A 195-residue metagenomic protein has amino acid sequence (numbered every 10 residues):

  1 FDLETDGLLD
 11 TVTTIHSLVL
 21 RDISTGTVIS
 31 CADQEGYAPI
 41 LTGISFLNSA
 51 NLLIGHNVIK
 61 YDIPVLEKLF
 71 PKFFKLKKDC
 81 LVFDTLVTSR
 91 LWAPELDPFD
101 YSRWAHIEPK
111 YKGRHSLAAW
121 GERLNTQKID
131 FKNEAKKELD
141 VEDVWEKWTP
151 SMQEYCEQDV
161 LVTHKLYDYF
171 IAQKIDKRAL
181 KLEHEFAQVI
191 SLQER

Functional and structural regions predicted by a protein language model:
F1-K112: Conserved RNase H-like, two-metal-ion catalytic cores of nucleic-acid enzymes
R21-I23, E122, L192: A generic structural motif
K60, R114-H115, H184-A187: A generic alpha-helix surface/boundary motif
D79-C80, T85-T88, I129, A135-R195: Mixed-charge, glycine-rich, non-catalytic linkers/tails in nucleic-acid processing enzymes
Y111-A118, E157-V160: Amphipathic alpha-helical transducer elements in NTP-driven molecular machines
A119-E122, D168: A broadly conserved amphipathic alpha-helix scaffold signal in soluble, globular proteins
E122-L124, F131-N133: A charged, well-structured terminal subsegment
